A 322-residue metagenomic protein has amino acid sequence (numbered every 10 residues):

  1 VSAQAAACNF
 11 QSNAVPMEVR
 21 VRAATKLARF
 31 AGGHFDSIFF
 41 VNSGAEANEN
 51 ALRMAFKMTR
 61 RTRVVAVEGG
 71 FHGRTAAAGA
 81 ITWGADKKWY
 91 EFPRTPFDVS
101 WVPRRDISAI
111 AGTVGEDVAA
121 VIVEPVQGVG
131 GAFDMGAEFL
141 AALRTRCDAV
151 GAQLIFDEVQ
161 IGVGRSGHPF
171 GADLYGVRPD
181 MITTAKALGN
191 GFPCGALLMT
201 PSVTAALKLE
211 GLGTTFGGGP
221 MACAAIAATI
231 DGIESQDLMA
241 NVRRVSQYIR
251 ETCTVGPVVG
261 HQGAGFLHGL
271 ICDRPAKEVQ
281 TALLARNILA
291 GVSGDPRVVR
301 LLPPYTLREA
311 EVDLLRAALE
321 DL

Functional and structural regions predicted by a protein language model:
V1-L322: Conserved N-terminal phosphate-binding loop of PLP-dependent enzymes in the Aspartate aminotransferase
